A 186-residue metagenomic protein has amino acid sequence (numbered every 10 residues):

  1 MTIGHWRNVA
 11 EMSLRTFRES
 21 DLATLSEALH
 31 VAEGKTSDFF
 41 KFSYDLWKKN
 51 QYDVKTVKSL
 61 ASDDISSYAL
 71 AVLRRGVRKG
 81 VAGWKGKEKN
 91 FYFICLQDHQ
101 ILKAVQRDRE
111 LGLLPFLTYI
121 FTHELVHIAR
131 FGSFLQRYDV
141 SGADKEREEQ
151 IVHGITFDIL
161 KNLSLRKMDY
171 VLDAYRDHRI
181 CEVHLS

Functional and structural regions predicted by a protein language model:
M1-K87: A metal-dependent hydrolase signature that marks the N-terminal structural subdomain at the beginning of catalytic folds
F40, A129-S133, L163-K167: Long, hydrophobic, amphipathic alpha-helical segments used as structural scaffolds
Y68-P115: Active-site scaffold of zinc-dependent metalloenzymes
F93-C95, E124-S133: A short mid-domain helix/strand-loop element embedded in enzyme catalytic domains that forms or borders the active-site
Q100, V105, A143, R147 (+1 more regions): Conserved binding/catalytic microenvironments
L113-V126: Short alpha-helix carrying the canonical HExxH Zn2+-binding catalytic motif
P115-F116, R130-D158: Post-HEXXH active-site segment of zinc metalloproteases
F157-L185: Short helix/loop segments within enzyme catalytic domains that coordinate or immediately flank catalytic cofactors
